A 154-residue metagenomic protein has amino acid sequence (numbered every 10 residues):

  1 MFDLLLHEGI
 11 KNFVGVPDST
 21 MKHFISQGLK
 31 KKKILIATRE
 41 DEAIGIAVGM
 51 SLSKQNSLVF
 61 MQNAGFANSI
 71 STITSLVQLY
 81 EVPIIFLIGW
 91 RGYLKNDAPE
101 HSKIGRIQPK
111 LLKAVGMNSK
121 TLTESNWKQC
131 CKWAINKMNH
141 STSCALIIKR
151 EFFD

Functional and structural regions predicted by a protein language model:
M1-D154: Thiamine diphosphate
